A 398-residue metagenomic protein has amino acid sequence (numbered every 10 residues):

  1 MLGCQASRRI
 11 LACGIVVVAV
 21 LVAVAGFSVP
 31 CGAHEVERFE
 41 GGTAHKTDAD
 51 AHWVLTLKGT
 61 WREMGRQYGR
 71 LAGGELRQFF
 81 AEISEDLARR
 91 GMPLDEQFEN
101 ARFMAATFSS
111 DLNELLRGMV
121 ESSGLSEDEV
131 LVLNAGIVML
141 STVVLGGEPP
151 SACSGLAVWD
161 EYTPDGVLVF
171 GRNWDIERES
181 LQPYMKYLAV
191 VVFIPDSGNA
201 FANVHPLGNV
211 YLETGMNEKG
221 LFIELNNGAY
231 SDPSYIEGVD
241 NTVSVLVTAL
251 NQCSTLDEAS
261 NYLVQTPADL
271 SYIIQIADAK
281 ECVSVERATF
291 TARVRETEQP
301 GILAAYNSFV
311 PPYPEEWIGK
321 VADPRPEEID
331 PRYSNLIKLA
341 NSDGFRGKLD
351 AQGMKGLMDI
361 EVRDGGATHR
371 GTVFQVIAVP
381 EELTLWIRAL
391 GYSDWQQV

Functional and structural regions predicted by a protein language model:
M1-A33, L349: Secretory targeting signatures
Q5-A6, V169, I329: Short alpha-helical segments used as structural interaction elements across diverse proteins
R9-I10, N173, Y333: Hydrophobic alpha-helical segments, especially transmembrane helices and their immediate juxtamembrane helical caps
G14, A25, Y162, D196 (+4 more regions): A generic structural signal for short, solvent-exposed coil/turn residues that cap or connect secondary-structure
A23-A25, Q182, S231, Y235 (+2 more regions): Amphipathic, positively biased hydrophobic alpha-helical segments used for protein targeting and membrane insertion
C31-A152, L250-V398: C-terminus-biased signal that marks the final domain/tail of proteins
F98, V243-L246: Residue-level signal for cytosolic alpha-helical hairpin/rod architecture
M139-D240, S244: Internal mixed beta-strand/loop scaffold within catalytic domains of large alpha/beta enzymes
